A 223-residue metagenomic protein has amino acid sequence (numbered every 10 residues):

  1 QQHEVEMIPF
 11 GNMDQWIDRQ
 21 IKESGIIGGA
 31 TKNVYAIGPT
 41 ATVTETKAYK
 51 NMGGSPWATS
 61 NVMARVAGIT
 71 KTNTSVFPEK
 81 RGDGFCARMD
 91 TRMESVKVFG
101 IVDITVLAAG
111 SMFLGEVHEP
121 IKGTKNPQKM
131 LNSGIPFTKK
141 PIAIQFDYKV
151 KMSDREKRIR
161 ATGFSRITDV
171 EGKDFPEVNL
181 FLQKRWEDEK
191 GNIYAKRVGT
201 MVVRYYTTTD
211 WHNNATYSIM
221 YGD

Functional and structural regions predicted by a protein language model:
Q2-Q145, E171-Q183, E189-D223: Aromatic (Trp/Tyr/Phe) and Gly/Pro-enriched flexible surface segments
Y148-D169: Short amphipathic, basic-aromatic surface patches that mediate peripheral association with negatively charged
R155, D188-E189: Eukaryotic short linear interaction motifs
